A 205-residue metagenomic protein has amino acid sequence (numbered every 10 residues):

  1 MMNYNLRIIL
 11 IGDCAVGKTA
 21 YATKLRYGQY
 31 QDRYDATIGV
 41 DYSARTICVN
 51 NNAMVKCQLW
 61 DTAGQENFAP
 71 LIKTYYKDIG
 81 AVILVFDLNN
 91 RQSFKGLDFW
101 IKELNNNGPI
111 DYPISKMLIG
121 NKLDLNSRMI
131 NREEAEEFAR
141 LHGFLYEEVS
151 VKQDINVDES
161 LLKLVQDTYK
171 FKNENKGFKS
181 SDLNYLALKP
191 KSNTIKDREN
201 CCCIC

Functional and structural regions predicted by a protein language model:
M1-A15, T19, T23-R26, V49-M54 (+1 more regions): Conserved P-loop small GTPase signature centered on TRAFAC-class small GTPases
I8, Y21, L59, Y75 (+2 more regions): Hydrophobic packing within well-folded, soluble alpha/beta domains
C14, Y42, T62, L88 (+1 more regions): Generic detector of well-ordered alpha-helical packing
Y27-M54: Switch I (effector-binding) loop of TRAFAC-class P-loop GTPase G-domains
M54-P70: Switch II (G3) loop of P-loop NTPases
L59-W60, I83-D87, L118-N121: Conserved beta-strand segments of the P-loop GTPase G domain that flank and frequently precede/overlap
F68-R91, L97, N107: Inter-motif core of Ras-like GTPase G domains
D98-K102: Generic structural signal for well-ordered alpha-helices, preferentially at hydrophobic/aromatic core positions
